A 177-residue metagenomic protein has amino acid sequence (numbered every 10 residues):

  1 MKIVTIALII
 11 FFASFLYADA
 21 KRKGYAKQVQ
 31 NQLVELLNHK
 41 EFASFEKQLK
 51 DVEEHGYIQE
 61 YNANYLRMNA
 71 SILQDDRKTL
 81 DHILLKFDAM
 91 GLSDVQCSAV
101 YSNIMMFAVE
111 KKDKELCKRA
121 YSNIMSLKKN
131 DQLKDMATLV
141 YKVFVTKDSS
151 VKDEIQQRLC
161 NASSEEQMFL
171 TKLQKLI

Functional and structural regions predicted by a protein language model:
M1-A26: N-terminal signal-anchor transmembrane alpha helix of single-pass membrane proteins, serving as the membrane-anchoring
D19-D94: N-terminal topogenic membrane-targeting module
K21-R22, H55-Q59, L92-S93, C97 (+3 more regions): Short coil/turn linker motifs that delimit alpha-helical repeat modules in TPR/alpha-solenoid proteins
K27-N31, N62-N69, A99-M106, L133-F144 (+1 more regions): "A position-specific structural signal for the A-helix of alpha-solenoid helical repeats
L36, L49, N64, S71 (+5 more regions): Leucine-/aliphatic-rich long alpha-helical segments
H39, Q74, F107-K111, V145-S149: Structural motif corresponding to the intra-repeat A-B loop/turn of tetratricopeptide repeats
A43-V52, R77-M90, D113-K128, D148-S163: Alpha-helical repeat scaffolds
S98-K118: A membrane-cytosol interface segment of integral membrane proteins
